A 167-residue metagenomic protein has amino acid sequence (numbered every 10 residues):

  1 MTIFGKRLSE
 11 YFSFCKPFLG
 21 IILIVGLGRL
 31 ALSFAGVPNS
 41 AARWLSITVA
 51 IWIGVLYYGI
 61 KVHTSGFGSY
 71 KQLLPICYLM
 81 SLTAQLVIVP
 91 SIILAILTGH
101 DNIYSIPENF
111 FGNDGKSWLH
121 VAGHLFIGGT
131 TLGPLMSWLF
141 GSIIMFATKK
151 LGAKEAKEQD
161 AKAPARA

Functional and structural regions predicted by a protein language model:
T2-A167: Juxtamembrane/disordered regions of integral membrane proteins
